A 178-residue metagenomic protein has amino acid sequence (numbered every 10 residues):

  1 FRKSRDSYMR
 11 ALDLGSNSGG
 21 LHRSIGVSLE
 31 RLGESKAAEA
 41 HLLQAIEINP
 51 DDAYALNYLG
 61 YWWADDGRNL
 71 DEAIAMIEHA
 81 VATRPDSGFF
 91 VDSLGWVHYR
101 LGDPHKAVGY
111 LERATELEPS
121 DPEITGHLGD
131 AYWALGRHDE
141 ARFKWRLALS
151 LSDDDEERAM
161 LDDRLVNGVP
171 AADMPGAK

Functional and structural regions predicted by a protein language model:
G19-G20, A53-Y54, G88-F89, P122-E123 (+1 more regions): Helix-start (N-cap) detector for alpha-helical repeat units in TPR-like alpha-solenoids, especially tetratricopeptide
S24, Y58, S93, H127 (+1 more regions): Canonical tetratricopeptide repeat
V27, Y61-W62, W96, D130: Residue-level recognition of tetratricopeptide repeat
R31, D65-D66, R100, A134 (+1 more regions): Register position in tetratricopeptide repeats
